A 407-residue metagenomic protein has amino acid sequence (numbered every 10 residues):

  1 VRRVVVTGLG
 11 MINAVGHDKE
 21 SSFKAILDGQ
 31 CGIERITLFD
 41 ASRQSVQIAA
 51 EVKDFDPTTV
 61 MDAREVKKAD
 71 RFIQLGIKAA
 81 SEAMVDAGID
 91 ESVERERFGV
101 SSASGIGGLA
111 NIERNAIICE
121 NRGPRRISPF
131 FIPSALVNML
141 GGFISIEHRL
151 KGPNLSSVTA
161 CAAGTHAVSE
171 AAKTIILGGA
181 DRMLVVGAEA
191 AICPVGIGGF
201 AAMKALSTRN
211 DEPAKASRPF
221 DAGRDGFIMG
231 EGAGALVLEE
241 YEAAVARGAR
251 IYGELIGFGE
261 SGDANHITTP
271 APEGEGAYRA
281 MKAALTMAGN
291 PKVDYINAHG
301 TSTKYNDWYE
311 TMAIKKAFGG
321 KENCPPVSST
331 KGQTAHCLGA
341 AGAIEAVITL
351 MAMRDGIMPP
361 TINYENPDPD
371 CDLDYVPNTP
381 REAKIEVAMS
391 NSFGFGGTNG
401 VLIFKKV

Functional and structural regions predicted by a protein language model:
V1-E65, E242-E254, V347-T361, K405-V407: ACP-dependent fatty acid/polyketide chain-elongation machinery
R3-T7, Q30-E34, D211-Y295: Condensing-enzyme catalytic core mediating Claisen C-C bond formation in acyl metabolism
V6, L27-T159, A188-G199, V293-N306: Conserved beta-ketoacyl condensing-enzyme motif
E20-L27, A110-P124, T174-L177, I197-N210 (+3 more regions): A glycine- and small-aliphatic-rich helix-loop capping segment at beta-alpha/alpha-beta transitions that lines
G76-I89, V137-H148, P153-E189, F227-A249 (+2 more regions): Active-site-proximal alpha-helical scaffold in enzymes
G76-V85, L140, A167, E239-Y241 (+3 more regions): Short, well-ordered amphipathic alpha-helical segments that serve as non-catalytic structural scaffolds within diverse
N121-S128, S169, K173, A190-A246 (+2 more regions): Glycine-/small-residue-rich "gating" segment that lines the acyl/pantetheine channel and substrate pocket
G179-D225, F258-P272, G300-D307, C324-D374: Acyl-CoA/ACP chain-elongation machinery
